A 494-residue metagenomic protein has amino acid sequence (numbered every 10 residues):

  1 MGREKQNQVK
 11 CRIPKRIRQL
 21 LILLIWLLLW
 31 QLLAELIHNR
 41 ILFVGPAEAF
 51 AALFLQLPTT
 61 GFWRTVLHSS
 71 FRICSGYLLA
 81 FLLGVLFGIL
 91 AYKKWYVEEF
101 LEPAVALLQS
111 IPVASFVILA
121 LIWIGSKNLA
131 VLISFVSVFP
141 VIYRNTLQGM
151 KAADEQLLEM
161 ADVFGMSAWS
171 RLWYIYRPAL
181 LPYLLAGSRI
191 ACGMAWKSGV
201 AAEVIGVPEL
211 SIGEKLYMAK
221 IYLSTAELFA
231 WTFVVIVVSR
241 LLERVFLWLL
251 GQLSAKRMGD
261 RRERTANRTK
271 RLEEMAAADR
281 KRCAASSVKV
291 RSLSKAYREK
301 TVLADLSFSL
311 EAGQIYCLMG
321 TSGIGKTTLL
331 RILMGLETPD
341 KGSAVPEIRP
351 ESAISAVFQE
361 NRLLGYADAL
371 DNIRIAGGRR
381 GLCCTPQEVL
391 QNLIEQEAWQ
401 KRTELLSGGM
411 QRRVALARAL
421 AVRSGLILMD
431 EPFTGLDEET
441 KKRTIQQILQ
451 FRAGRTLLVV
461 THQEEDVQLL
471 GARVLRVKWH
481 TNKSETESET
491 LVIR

Functional and structural regions predicted by a protein language model:
L132, V136, W169-A201: Transmembrane alpha-helices
D162, C383-A398: Conserved ABC ATPase "signature" region
M319-T321: The feature captures the beta-strand-to-loop junction immediately N-terminal to the Walker
M334: Helix-to-loop junction immediately C-terminal to a conserved catalytic motif
R402-L406, M410: Conserved ABC ATPase signature
L416: Hydrophobic anchor residue at the start of the ABC signature
I427-E431: Catalytic Walker B motif of ABC-type/P-loop ATPase nucleotide-binding domains
